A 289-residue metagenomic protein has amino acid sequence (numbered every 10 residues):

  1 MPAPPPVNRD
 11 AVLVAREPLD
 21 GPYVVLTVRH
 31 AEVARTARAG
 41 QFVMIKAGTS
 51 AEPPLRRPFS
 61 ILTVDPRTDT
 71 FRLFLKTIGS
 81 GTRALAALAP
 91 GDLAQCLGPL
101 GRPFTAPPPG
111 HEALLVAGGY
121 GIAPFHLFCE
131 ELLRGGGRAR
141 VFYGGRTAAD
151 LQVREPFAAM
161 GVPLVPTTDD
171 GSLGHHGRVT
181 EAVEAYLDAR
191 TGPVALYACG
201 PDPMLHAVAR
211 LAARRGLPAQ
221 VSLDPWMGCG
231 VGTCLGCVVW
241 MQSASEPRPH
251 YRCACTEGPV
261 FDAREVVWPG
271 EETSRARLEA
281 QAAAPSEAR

Functional and structural regions predicted by a protein language model:
P2-P90, R146: Ferredoxin-reductase
G48-E52, G98-P103, S243: Short, charged beta-turn/beta-strand-edge "cap" motif at the junction between a beta-strand and an adjacent loop
S80-W226: FNR/FR-type flavoprotein reductase catalytic core
P124, D202-P203, P225-V260: Local cysteine-cluster metal-coordination motifs and their immediate loop/turn environment, predominantly Fe-S cluster
R178-E184, T233-V238, P269: Short, surface-exposed amphipathic charged segments that create phosphate/polyanion-binding patches used for binding
V239-W240, R252-R289: Short Fe-S-cluster ligation motifs
